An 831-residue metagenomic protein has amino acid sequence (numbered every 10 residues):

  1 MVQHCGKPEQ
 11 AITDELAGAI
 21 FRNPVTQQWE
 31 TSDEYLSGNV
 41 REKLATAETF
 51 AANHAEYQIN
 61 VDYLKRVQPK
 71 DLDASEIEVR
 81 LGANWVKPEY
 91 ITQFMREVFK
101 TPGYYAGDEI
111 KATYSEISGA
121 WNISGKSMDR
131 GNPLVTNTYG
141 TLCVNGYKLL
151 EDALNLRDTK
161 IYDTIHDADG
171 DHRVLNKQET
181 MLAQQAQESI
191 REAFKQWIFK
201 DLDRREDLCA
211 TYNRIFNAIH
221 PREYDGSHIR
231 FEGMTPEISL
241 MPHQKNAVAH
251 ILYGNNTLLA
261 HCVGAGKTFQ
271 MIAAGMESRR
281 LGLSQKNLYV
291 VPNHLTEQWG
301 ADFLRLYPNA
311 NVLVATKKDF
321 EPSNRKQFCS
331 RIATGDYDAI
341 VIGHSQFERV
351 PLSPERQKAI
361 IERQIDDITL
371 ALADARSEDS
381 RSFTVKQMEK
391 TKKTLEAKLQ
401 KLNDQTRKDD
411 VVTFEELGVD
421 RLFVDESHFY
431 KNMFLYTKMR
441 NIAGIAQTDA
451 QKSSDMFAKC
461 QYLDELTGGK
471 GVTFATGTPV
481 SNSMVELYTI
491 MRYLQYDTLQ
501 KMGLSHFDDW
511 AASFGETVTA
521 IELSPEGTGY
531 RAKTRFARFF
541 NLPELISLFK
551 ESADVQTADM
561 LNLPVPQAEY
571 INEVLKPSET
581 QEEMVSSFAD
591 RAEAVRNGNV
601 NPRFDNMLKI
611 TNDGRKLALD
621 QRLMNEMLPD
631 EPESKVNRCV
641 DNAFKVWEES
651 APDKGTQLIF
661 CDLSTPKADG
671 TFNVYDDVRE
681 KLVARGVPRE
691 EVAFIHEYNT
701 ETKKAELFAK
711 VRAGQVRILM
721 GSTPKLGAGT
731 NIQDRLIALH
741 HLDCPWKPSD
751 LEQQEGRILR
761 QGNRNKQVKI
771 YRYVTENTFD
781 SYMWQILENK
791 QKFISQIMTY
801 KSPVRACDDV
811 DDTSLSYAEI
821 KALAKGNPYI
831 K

Functional and structural regions predicted by a protein language model:
V2-A218, S284, P308, I332-I340 (+4 more regions): Charged, low-complexity intrinsically disordered regions
Q187-D201, R205, C209-A210, R214-A260: Pre-Walker A segment
I219-P242, L252-N255, G266, R279-L283 (+2 more regions): Conserved Helicase C-terminal RecA-like lobe
V263, Q270-A301, Y307-N311, L466-G471: Conserved SF1/SF2 helicase motif Ia
L295-F320, Q327, R331-T334, L494-T498: Conserved helix-turn-beta segment of the N-terminal RecA-like "Helicase ATP-binding" lobe in SF1/SF2 helicases
R325-A371, F383, K390-R421, K431 (+4 more regions): Inter-lobe coupling linker of SF2 helicases/translocases
E486-T489, N731-C744, K769-R772: A short beta-strand element within the Helicase C-terminal
K747-N765: Conserved SF2 helicase motif VI
